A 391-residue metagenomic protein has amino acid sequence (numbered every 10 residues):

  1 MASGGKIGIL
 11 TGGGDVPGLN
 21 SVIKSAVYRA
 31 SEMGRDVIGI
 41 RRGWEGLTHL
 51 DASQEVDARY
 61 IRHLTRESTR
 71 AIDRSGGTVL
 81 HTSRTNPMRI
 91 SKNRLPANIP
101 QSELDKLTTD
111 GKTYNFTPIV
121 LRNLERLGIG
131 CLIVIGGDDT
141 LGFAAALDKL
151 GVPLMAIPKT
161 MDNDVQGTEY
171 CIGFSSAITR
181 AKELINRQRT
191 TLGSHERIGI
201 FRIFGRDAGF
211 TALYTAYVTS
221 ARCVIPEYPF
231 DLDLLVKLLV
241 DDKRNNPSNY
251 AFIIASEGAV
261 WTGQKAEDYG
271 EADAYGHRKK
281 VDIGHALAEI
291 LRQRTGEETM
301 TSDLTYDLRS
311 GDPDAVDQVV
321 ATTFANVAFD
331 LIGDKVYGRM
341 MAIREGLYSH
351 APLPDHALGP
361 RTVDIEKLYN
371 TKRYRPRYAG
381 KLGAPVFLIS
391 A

Functional and structural regions predicted by a protein language model:
L10-N20, F204, D317: Short, glycine-rich nucleotide/cofactor-binding loops
K24-M33, S53-H63, A146-A156, I172-S176: A glycine- and small-aliphatic-rich helix-loop capping segment at beta-alpha/alpha-beta transitions that lines
R29-A30, R35-R126: Glycine-rich nucleotide/cofactor/substrate-binding loop typically near the N-terminus or early in the first domain
M33-G34, I40-R41, D148-C171, I225-D231: Short, acidic/small-residue loops that bind anionic groups at enzyme active sites
T109-P118, N123-L127, C131-G136, G142-A146 (+2 more regions): Accessory alpha-helical/coil subdomains and C-terminal extensions that flank or cap enzyme catalytic cores
G167-I178, D312-Q318: Short beta-strand elements at the ligand-binding edges of bilobed clamshell
Y275-A391: C-terminal non-catalytic interaction/assembly regions of soluble proteins
